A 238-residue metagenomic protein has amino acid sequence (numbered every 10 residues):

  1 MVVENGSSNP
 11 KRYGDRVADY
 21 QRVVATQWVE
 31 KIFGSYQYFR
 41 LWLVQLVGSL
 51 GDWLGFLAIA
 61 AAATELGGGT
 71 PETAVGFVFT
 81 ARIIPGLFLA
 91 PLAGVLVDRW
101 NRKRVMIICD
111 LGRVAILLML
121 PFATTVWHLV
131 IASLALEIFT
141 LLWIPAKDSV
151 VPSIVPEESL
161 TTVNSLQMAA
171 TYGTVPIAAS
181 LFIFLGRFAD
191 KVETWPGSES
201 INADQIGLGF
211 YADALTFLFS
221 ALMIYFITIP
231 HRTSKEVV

Functional and structural regions predicted by a protein language model:
M1-P10: N-terminal acidic, proline/glycine-rich, low-complexity intrinsically disordered segments
N9-F39, I229-V238: Juxtamembrane intracellular "pre-TM" segments in multi-pass secondary transporters
S35, G68-G69, R99, A123 (+2 more regions): Helix-loop interface residues and adjacent transmembrane-helix termini in multi-pass membrane transporters, primarily
Q37-L57, V78-I116, H128-R187, A212: Substrate-agnostic recognition of the 12-TM MFS/MFS-like secondary transporter fold
L57-G67, M119-A123, I177-A212: Transmembrane alpha-helix termini and helix-breaking/packing motifs in multi-pass membrane transporters
G69-G76: Small-residue hotspots at the loop-to-helix junctions and early N-terminal turns of transmembrane alpha-helices
G112-F122, F219-M223: Transmembrane-helix signature of multi-pass solute transporters
S149, S153, E158, N202-I206 (+1 more regions): Helix-loop junctions on the cytosolic side of multi-pass membrane transporters, especially the intracellular loop
